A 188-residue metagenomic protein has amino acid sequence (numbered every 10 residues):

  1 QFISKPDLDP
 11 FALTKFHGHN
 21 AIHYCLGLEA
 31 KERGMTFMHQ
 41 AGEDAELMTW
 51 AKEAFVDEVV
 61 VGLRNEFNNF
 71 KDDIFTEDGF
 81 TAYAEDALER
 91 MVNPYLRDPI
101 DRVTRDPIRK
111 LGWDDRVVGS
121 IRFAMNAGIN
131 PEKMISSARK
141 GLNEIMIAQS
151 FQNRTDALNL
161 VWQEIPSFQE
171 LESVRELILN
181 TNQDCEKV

Functional and structural regions predicted by a protein language model:
Q1-V188: Substrate/ligand-engaging "lid" and interaction regions
